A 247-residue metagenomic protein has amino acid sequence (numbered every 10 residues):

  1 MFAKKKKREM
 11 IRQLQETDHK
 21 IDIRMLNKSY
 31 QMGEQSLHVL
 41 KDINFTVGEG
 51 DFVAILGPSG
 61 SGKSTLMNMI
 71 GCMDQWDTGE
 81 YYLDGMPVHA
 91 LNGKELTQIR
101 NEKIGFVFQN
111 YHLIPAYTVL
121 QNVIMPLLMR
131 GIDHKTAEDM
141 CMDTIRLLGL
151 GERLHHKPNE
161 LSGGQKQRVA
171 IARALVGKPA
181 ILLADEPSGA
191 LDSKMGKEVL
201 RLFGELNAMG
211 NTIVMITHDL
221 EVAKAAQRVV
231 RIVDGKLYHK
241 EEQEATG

Functional and structural regions predicted by a protein language model:
M1-S29, H239-G247: ABC-family P-loop ATPase nucleotide-binding domain
K20-I232: ABC family nucleotide-binding domain
V229-E242: H-loop (His-switch) and adjacent beta-strand-loop-beta switch element of ABC-type ATPase nucleotide-binding domains
